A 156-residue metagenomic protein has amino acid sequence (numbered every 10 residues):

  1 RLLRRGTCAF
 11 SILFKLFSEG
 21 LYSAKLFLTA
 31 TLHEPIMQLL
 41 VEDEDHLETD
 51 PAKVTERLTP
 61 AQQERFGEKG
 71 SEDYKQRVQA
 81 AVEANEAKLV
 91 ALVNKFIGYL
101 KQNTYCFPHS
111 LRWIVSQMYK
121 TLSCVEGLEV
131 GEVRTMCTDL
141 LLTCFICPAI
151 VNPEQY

Functional and structural regions predicted by a protein language model:
R1-Y156: Extended alpha-helical scaffold/tether regions of large eukaryotic proteins that assemble membrane-trafficking
